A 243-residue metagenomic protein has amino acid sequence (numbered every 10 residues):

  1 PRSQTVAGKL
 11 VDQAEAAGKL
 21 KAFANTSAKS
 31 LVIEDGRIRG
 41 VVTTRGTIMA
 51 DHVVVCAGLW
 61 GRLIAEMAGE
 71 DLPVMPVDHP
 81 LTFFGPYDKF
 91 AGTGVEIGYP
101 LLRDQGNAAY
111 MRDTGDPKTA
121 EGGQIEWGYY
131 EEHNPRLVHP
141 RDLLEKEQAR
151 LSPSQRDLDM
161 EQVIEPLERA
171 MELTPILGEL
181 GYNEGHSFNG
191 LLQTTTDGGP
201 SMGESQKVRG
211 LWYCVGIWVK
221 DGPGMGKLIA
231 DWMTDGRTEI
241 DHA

Functional and structural regions predicted by a protein language model:
P1-H52, W60: Helical element adjacent to the flavin cofactor pocket in flavoenzyme catalytic cores
K21, L72-V74, G236-H242: A short alpha-helix-loop-beta-strand transition element characteristic of N-terminal alpha/beta dinucleotide-binding
R37-G40, G98-P100, G210: Short, hydrophobic/aromatic-rich segments at coil-to-beta transitions
T47-P100: Central helical "cap/lid" subdomain
L72-P76, Y99-R103, Y110, N183 (+1 more regions): Short Gly/Pro-enriched turn/cap motifs at secondary-structure boundaries
F90-E126: Conserved FAD-binding catalytic core of PHBH/FMO-like flavoproteins
D113-R169, I217: Conserved FAD/dinucleotide-binding core of flavoprotein oxidoreductases
P153-A243: C-terminal catalytic lobe of FAD-dependent flavoproteins
